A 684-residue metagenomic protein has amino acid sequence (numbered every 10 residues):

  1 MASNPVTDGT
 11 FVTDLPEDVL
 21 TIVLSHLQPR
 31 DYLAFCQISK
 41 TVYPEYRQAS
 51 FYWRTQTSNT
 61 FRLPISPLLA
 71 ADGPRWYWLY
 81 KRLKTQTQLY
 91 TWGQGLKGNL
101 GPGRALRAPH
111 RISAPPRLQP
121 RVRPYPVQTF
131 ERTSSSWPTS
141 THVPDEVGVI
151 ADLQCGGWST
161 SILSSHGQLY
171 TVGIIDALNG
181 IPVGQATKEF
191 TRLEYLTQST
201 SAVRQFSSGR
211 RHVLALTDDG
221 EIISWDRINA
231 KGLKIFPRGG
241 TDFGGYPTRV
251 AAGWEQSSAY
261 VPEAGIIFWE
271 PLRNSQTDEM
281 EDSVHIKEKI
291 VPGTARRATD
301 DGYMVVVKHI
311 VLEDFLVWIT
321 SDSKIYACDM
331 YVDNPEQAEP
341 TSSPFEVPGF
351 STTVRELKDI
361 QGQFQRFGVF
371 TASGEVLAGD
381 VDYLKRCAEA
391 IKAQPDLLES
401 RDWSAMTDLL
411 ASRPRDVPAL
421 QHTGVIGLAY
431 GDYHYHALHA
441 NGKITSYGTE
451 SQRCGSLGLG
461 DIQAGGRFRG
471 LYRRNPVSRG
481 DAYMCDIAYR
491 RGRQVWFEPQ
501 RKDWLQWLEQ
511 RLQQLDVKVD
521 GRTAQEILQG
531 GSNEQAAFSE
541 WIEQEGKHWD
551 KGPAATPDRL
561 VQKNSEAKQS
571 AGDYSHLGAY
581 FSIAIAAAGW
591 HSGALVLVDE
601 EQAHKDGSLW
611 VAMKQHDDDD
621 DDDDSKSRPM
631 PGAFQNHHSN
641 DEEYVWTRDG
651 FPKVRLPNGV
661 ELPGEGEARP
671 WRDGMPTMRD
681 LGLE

Functional and structural regions predicted by a protein language model:
A2-T10, D14-T21, S25-L63, Y77-T139 (+9 more regions): Periodic beta-strand elements of RCC1/NHL beta-propellers and select beta-solenoids
F11, L69-A71: Nucleotide/phosphate-binding site architecture used for ATP/NTP-dependent chemistry
P64-L68: Short, surface-exposed acidic
